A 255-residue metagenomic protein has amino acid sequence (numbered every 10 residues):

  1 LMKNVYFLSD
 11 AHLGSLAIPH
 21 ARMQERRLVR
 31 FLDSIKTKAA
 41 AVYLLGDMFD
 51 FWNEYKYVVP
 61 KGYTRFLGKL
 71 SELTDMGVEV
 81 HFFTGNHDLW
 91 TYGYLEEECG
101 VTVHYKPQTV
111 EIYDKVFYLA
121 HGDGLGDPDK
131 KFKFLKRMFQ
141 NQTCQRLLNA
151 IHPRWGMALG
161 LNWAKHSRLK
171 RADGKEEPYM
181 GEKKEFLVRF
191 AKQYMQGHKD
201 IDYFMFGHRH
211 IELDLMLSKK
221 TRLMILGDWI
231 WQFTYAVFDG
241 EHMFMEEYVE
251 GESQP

Functional and structural regions predicted by a protein language model:
M2-Y6, V110-Y118, L217-R222: Beta-strand-turn-beta hairpins that frame and shape the catalytic cleft of phosphate-ester-processing enzymes
K3-N4, L8, L13-I112: Core catalytic region of metal-dependent phosphoesterases/phosphodiesterases, especially metallo-beta-lactamase-like
R30, E72, G93, E97 (+7 more regions): Charged/polar, solvent-exposed surface patches and flexible loops
A40-D47, G77-F83, F117-H121, F139-L147 (+2 more regions): Low-complexity, flexible helical/coil segments
D50-L73, K170-I201: N-terminal short leaders/motifs
T102-Y105, Y118, D123, D127-Q140 (+1 more regions): Conserved beta-sheet core of the metallophosphoesterase superfamily
G122-F186: Active-site-proximal loop/helix segment associated with metal-binding centers of metalloenzymes
E250-P255: C-terminal regulatory/interaction regions
